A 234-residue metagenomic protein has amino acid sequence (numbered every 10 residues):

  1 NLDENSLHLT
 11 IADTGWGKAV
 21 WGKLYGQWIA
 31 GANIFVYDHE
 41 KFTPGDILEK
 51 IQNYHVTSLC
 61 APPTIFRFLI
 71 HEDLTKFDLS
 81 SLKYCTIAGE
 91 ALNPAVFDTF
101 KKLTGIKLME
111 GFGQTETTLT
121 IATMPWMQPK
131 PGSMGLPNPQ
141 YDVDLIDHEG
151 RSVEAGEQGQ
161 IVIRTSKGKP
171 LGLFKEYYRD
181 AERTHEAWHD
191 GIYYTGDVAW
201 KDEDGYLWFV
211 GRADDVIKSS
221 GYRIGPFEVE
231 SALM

Functional and structural regions predicted by a protein language model:
N1-T57, E72: Conserved AMP-binding/adenylation subdomain of ANL enzymes
E4, Y25, I29-A32, V56-A61 (+2 more regions): Gly/Ser/Thr-rich phosphate-binding loop
D13, G89, G113, G135 (+2 more regions): Active-site glycine-centered loops adjacent to acidic/histidine catalytic or metal-binding residues that shape
L59, P170, R183, V198-M234: AMP-binding/adenylate-forming catalytic core of the ANL superfamily
I121-P125, I146-D147, I163-R164: Short beta-strand-to-turn element immediately C-terminal to the catalytic PLP-Schiff-base lysine in fold type I
G132-P137, S152, A187-G191: Short Gly/Pro-enriched turn/cap motifs at secondary-structure boundaries
Q140, R151-E186, I224: Conserved ATP/PPi-binding loop(s) of AMP-dependent carboxylate-activating enzymes
I146-D147, T195, K201: Hydrophobic alpha-helical segments, especially N-terminal targeting/anchoring helices
